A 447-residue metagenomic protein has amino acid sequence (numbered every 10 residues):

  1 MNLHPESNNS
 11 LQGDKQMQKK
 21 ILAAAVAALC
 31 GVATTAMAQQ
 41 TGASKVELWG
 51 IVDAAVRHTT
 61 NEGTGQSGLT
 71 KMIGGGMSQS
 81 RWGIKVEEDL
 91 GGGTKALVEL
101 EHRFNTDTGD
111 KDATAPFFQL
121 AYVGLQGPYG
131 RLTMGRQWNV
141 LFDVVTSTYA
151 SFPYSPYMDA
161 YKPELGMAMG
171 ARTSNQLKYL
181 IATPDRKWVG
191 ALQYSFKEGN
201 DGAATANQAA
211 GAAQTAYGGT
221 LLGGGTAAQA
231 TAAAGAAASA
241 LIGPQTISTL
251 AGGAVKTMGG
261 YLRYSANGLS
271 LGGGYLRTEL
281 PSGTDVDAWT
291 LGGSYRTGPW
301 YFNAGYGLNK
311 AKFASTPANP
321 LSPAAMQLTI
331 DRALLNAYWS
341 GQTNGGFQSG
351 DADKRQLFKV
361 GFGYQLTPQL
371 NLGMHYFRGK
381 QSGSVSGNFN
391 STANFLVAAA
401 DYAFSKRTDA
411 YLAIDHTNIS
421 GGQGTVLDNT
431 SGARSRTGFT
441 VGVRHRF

Functional and structural regions predicted by a protein language model:
N2-Q40: Gram-negative bacterial Sec-dependent N-terminal signal peptides
Q40-H58, L69-G199, R263-N267: Outer membrane beta-barrel
A54-T60, H102-T106, W138-V140, Y194-E198 (+7 more regions): Transmembrane beta-strands of outer-membrane beta-barrel pores
T70-S80, P116-Q119, P128, A171-N175 (+5 more regions): Residues that define the transmembrane beta-barrel architecture of outer-membrane proteins
G83-K85, Y122-G124, K178-L180, Y261-R263 (+5 more regions): Outer-membrane beta-barrel architecture
T94-A96, Y129-L132, D185-G190, G268-G273 (+3 more regions): Repeated loop/turn-to-beta-strand initiation elements of outer-membrane beta-barrel proteins
L241, T249-V397: Detector for outer-membrane/organellar transmembrane beta-barrel domains, recognizing the amphipathic beta-strand
Y402-F404, A433-F447: Outer-membrane beta-barrel "beta-signal"
